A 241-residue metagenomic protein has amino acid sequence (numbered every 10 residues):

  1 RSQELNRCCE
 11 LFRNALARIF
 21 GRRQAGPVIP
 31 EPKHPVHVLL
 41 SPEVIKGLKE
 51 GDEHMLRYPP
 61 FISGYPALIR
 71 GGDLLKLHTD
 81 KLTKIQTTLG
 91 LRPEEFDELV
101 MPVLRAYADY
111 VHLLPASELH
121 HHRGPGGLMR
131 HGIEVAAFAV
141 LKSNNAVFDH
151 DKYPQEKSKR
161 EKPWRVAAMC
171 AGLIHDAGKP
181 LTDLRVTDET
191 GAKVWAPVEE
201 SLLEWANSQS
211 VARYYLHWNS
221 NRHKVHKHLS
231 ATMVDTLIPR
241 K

Functional and structural regions predicted by a protein language model:
S2-H121: Non-catalytic interface/linker regions that flank or bridge core catalytic/transmembrane domains
K81-L89, V103-L104, A139-A146, M233-I238: Hydrophobic, Leu/Ile/Phe/Ala-enriched alpha-helical segments that form helix-helix packing faces
Q86-E94, E98, H122-G126, W164 (+3 more regions): Generic amphipathic alpha-helical segments used as scaffolds and interaction surfaces in large, multi-domain proteins
V100-D109, H120-A146: All-alpha helical catalytic cores of prenyl diphosphate-utilizing isoprenoid enzymes
A116, V147-K241: Divalent metal-dependent catalytic cores for phosphoryl transfer on phosphate-bearing substrates
